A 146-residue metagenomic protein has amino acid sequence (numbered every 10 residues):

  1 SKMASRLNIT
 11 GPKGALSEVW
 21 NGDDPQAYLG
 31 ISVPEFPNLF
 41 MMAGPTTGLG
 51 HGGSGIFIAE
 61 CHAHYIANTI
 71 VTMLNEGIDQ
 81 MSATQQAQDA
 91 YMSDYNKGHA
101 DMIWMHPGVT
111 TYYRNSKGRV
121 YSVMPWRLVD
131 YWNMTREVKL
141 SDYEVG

Functional and structural regions predicted by a protein language model:
S1-A43, T47-G48, A59: Glycine-rich loop(s) and the adjacent beta-strand/alpha-helix scaffold that form part
A27, F40-G146: C-terminal, flexible cofactor-proximal segment of oxidoreductases
